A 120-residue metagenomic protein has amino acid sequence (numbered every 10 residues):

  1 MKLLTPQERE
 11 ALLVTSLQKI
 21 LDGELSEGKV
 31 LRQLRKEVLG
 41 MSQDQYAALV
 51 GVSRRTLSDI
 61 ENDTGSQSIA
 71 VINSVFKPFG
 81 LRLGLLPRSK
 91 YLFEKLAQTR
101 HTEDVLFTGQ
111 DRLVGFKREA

Functional and structural regions predicted by a protein language model:
M1-L25, K29, K90-A120: N-terminal flexible/basic segments that precede or flank functional cores
R32-Q33, D44: Residues within the helices of the helix-turn-helix
R35-K36, A47, F76: The alpha-helix within a helix-turn-helix
G40-T56: Short alpha-helical DNA-recognition segment
S68-R88: DNA major-groove recognition helix of helix-turn-helix/homeodomain DNA-binding modules
